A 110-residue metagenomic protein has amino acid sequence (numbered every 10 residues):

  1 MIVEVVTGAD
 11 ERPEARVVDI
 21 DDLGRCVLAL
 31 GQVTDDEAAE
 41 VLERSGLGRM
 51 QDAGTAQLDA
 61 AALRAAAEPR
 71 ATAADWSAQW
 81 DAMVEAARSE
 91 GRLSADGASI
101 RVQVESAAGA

Functional and structural regions predicted by a protein language model:
I2-A62: Short helix/strand-capping turn motifs
A66-A110: Short, compact, well-ordered microdomains
